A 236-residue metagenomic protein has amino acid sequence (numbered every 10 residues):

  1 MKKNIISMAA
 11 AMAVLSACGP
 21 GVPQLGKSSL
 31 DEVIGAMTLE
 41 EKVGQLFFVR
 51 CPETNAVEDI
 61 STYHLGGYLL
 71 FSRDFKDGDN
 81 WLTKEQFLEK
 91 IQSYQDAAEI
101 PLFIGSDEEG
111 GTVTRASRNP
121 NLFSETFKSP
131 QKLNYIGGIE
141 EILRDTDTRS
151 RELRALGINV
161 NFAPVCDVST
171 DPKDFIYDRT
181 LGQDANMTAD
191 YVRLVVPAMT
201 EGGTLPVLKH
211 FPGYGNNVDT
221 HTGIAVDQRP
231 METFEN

Functional and structural regions predicted by a protein language model:
K2-A11: Sec-dependent signal peptide recognition, specifically the positively charged N-region followed immediately by
S16-A17: C-terminal motif of bacterial Sec signal peptides marking the signal peptidase cleavage site
P23-T54, V195: Boundary/entry segment of secreted carbohydrate-active catalytic domains
L39-K42, I60-T62, D96-A98, M199-E201: Extracellular/periplasmic catalytic domains that process cell-envelope and extracellular macromolecules
Q45, E99-L102, I158-N159, T200-L205: Short, well-ordered coil/turn segments that N-cap beta-strands
E58-T188, H210, G215-P230: Enzymes and membrane/adaptor proteins characterized by extended Gly/Ser/Thr/Asp/Glu-rich, aromatic-dotted
M199-P212, V218, T233-N236: Phosphate/pyrophosphate-binding betaalpha-module
